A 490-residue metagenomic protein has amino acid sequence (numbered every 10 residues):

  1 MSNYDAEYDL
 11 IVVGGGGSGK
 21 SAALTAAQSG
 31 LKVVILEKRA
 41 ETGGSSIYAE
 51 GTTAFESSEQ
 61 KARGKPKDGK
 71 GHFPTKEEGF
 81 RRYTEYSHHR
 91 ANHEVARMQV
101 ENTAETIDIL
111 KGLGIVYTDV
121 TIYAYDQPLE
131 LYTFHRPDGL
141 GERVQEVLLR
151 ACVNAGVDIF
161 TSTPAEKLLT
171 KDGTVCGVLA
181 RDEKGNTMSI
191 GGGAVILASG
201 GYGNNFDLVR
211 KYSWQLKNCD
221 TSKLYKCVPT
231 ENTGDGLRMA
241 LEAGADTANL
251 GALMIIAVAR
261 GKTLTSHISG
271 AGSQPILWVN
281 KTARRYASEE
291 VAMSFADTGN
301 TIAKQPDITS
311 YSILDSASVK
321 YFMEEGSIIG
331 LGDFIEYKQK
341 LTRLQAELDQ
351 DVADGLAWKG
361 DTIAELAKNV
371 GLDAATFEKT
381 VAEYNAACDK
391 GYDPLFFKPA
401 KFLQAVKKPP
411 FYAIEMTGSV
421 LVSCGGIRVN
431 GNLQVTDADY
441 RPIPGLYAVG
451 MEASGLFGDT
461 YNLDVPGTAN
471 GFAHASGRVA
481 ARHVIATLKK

Functional and structural regions predicted by a protein language model:
M1-L10, Q28, K489: Extreme N-terminal leader/targeting segments of oxidoreductases
D5-Y8, K184-A194, P442: Core beta-strand elements of the Rossmann-like FAD/NAD(P) dinucleotide-binding domain in flavoenzyme oxidoreductases
L10-I35, I485: N-terminal Rossmann-like FAD-binding beta1-loop-alpha1 element of flavoenzymes
K32, K38-D158, S162-P164, V209 (+5 more regions): Conserved N-terminal/central alpha/beta ligand/cofactor-binding core
T161-T174: A conserved short coil-to-beta-strand element within the FAD-binding core of flavoproteins
K167-L169, T362-E365, T376-T460: A glycine-rich dinucleotide-binding beta-alpha-beta segment and adjacent secondary-structure elements that constitute
N186, I190-A259, D464, N470-V479 (+1 more regions): Glycine-rich loop(s) and the adjacent beta-strand/alpha-helix scaffold that form part
L237-M239, A243-N369: An anion/pyrophosphate-binding glycine-rich loop and adjacent beta-alpha core in soluble alpha-beta enzymes
